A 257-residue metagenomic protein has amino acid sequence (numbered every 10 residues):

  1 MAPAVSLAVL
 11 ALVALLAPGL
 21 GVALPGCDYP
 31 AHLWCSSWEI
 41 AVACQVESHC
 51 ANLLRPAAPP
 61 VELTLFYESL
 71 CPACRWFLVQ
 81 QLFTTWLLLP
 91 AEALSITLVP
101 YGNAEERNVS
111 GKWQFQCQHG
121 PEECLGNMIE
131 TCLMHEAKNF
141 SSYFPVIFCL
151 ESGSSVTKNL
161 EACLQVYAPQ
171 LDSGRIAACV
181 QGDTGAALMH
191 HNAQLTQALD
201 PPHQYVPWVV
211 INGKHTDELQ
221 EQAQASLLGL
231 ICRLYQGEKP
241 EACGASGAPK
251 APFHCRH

Functional and structural regions predicted by a protein language model:
A2-L7, F66, G153-H257: C-terminal cap of thioredoxin/glutaredoxin-like
A2-V5, L12-S37: N-terminal signal peptide
L10-A11, E105: Catalytic cores of eukaryotic secretory-pathway lumenal/extracellular enzymes that build and remodel glycoconjugates
P25, L33, V42, S48 (+6 more regions): Extracellular secreted precursors and ectodomains with disulfide-bonded cysteine-rich loops/domains
Y29, S37, V46, N52 (+6 more regions): Disulfide-rich extracellular modules and peptides
Q45-V61: A short beta-strand-turn-helix
L54-P59, L88-E92, L199-H203, Q224: Intrinsically disordered, low-complexity regulatory regions enriched in Ser/Pro/Gly/Thr and acidic residues
P59-S173, E238, A245-H254: Structural alpha/beta surface segment adjacent to cysteine/selenocysteine redox centers across thiol/disulfide enzymes
